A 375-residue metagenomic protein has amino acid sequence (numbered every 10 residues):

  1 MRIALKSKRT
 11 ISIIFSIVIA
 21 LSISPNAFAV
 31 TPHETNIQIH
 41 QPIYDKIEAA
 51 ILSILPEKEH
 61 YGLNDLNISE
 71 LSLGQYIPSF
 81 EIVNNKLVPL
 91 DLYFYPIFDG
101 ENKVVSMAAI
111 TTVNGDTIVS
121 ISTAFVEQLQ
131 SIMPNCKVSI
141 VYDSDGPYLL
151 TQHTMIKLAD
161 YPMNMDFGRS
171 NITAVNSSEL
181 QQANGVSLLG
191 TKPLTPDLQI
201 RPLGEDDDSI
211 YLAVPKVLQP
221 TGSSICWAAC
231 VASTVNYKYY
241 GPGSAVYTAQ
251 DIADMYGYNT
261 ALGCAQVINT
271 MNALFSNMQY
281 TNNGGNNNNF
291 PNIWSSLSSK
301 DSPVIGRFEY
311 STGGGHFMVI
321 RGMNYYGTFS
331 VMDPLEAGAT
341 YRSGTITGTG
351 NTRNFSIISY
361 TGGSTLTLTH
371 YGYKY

Functional and structural regions predicted by a protein language model:
I3-I14: Bacterial N-terminal signal peptides that target proteins for export
I13-S22: Bacterial N-terminal signal peptides
L21-T35: Sec-dependent signal peptide cleavage junction
H33-V105, V113-F125, A249-Y375: Conserved active-site-adjacent core of cysteine acyl-enzyme catalytic domains
D91-D99, S139-V141, G146-T151: Short beta-strand elements that form the blades of beta-propeller/WD-repeat-like and other beta-sheet-rich scaffold
T117-Y142: Primarily single-stranded nucleic-acid-binding OB-fold modules
I132-P134, H153-A261, T312, S343-G344: Active-site-adjacent structural segments surrounding the nucleophilic cysteine of cysteine proteases and isopeptidases
